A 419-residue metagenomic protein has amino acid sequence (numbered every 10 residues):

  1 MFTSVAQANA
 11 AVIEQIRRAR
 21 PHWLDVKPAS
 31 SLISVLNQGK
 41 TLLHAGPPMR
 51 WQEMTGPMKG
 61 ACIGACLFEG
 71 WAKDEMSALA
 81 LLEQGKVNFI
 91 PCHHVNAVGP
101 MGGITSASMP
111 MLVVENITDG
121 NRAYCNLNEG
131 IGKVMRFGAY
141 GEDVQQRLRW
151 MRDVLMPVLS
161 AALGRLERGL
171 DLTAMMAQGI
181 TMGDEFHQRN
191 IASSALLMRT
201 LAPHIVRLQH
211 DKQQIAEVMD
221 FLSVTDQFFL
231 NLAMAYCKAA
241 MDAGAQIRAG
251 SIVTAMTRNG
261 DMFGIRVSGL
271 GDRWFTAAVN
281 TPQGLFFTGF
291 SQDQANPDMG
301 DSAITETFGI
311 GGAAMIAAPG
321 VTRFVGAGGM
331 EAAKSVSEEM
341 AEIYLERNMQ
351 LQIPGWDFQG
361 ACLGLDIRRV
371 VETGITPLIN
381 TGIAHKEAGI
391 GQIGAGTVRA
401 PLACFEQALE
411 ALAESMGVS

Functional and structural regions predicted by a protein language model:
M1-S419: Anaerobic metallocofactor- and corrinoid-dependent redox/one-carbon enzyme cores, especially those from methanogenesis
